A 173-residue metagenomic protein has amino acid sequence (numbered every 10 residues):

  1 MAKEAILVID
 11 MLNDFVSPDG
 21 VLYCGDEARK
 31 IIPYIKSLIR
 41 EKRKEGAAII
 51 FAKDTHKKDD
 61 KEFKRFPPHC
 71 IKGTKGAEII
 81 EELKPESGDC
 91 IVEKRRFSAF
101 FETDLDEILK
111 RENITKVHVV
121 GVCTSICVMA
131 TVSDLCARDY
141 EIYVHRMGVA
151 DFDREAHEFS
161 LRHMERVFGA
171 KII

Functional and structural regions predicted by a protein language model:
M1-A5, P33-E45, P67-I173: Active-site-adjacent betaalpha module
A2-F15: Acidic-leg catalytic submotif of subtilisin-like serine proteases
L7-I9, K53, R146: Active-site flanking residues adjacent to catalytic metal/cofactor-binding acidic residues
D14, K57-K58, A150-D151: Active-site loop signature of alpha/beta-hydrolase-fold enzymes
G20-A28, R65-C70: Short glycine-enriched, charge-decorated loop/helix-capping segments at active-site entrances that position
A47-D54: Short beta-strand segments at enzyme active-site cores
T55-P67: Early exported N-terminus immediately downstream of N-terminal targeting peptides
